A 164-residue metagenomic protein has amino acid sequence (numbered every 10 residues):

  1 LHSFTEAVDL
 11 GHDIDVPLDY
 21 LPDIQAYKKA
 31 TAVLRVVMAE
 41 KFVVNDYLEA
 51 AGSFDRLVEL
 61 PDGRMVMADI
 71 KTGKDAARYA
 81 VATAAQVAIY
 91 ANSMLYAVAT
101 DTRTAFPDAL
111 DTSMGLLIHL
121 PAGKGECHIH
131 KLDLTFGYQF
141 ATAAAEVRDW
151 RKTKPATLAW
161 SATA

Functional and structural regions predicted by a protein language model:
L1-A51: Metal-dependent nuclease catalytic cores that hydrolyze phosphodiester bonds in DNA/RNA, characterized by
M38-W160: Mg2+/Mn2+-dependent nuclease catalytic core
A162-A164: Replication-associated primase and helicase/ATPase modules
